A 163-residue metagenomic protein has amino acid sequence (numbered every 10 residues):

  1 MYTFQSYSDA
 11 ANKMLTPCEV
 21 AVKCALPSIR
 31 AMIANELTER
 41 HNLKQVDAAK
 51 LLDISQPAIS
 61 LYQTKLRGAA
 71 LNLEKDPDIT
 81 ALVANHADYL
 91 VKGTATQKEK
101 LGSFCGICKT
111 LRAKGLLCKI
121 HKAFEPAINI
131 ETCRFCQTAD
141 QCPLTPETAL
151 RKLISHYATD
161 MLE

Functional and structural regions predicted by a protein language model:
Y2, Y7-S8, A84-E163: Helix-turn-helix/homeodomain-like alpha-helical modules used for DNA recognition and transcription-factor dimerization
Y7-R30: Short, Lys/Arg-enriched anionic-surface-contact patches
L26-N42: Short, amphipathic alpha-helical "recognition" segments used to contact nucleic acids or chromatin
K44-K50: Short alpha-helical "recognition helix" segments of helix-turn-helix
D53-P57: Short coil turns linking two alpha-helices in DNA-binding domains
S60-L61: Key DNA-contacting residues within the recognition helix of helix-turn-helix
K65: Alpha-helical DNA-recognition elements
A69-H86: Short Lys/Arg-enriched helix C-cap and helix-to-coil transition segments that create basic nucleic-acid-contact patches
